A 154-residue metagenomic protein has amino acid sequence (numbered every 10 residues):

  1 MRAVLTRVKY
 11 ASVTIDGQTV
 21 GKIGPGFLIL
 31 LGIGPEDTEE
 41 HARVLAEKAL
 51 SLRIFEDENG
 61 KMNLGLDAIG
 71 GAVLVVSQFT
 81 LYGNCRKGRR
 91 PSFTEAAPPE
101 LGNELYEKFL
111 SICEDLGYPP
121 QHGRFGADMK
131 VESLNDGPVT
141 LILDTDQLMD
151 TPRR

Functional and structural regions predicted by a protein language model:
A11: RNA/tRNA-interacting regions in translation and RNA-turnover enzymes
Q18-G70, T80-L116, Q121: Compact, glycine-rich, soluble single-domain proteins
L45, V76, V139: Residue-level signal for inorganic ion chemistry
V131-D144: C-terminal edge-of-domain segments
D144-R154: Short, charged, intrinsically disordered terminal tails
